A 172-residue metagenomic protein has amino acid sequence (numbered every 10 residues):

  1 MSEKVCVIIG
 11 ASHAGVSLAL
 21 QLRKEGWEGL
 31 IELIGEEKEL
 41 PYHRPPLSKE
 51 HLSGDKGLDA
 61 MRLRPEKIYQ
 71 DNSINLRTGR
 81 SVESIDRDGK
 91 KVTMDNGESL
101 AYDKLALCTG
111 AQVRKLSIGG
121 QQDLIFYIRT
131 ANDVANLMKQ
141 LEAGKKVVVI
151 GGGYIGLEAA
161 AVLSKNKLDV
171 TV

Functional and structural regions predicted by a protein language model:
M1-I9, R62-I150, K165-T171: FAD-binding core/adjacent interface of flavoenzyme oxidoreductases
S2-N75, V162-V172: Beta1-alpha1 glycine-rich phosphate/pyrophosphate-binding loop at the start of Rossmann-like nucleotide-binding domains
V16, Y154-L157: Glycine-rich nucleophile elbow surrounding the catalytic serine of serine-hydrolase chemistry
G29, F126-R129, E158: Catalytic cores of transferase enzymes with a strong primary signal for eukaryotic protein kinases
I31-I34, S81, I118, Y154: Proline- and acidic/polar-enriched loop/turn elements at helix boundaries
P41, Y102, K115-L116, L157-A159: Glycine/Thr-rich phosphate-binding loops of Rossmann-like dinucleotide-binding domains
I85-D86, G156-E158: Short secondary-structure capping/turn micro-motifs that flank functional sites
G153, A160-L163: Hydrophobic alpha-helical segments that mediate membrane insertion or helix-helix packing
